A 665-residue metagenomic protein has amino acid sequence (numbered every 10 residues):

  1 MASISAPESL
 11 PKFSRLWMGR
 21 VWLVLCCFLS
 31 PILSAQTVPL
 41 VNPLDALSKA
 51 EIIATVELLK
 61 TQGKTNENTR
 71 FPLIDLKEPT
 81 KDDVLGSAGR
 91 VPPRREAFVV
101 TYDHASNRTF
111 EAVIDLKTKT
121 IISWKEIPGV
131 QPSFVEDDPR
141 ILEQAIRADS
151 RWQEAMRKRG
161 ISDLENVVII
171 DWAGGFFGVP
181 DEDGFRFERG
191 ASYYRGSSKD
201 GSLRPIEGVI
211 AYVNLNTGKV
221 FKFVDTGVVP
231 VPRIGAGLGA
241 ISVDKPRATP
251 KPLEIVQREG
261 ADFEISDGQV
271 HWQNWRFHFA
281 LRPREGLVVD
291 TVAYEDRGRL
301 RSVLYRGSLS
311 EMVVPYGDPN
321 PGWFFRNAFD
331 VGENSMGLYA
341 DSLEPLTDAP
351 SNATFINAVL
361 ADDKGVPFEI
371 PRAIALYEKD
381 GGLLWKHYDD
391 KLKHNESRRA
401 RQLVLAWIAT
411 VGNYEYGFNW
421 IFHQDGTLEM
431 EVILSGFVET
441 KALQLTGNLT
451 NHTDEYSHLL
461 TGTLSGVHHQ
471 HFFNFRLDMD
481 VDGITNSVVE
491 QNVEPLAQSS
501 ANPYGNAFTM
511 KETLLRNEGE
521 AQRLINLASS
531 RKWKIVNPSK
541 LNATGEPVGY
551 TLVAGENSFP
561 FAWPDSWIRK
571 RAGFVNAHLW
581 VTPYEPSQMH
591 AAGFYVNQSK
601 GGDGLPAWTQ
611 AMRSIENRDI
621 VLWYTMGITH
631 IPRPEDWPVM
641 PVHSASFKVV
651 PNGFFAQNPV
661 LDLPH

Functional and structural regions predicted by a protein language model:
M1-M18: N-terminal secretory signal peptides that target proteins for export/translocation
I4, E8, L23-C26, I114: Short stretches within intrinsically disordered, low-complexity N-terminal or propeptide regions
G19-I32: Bacterial N-terminal signal peptides
S34-T37: Boundary at the C-terminal end of the N-terminal hydrophobic targeting segment
P43-L85, V135-G178: Short, non-transmembrane alpha-helical segments in secretory-pathway proteins
N66-L116, D163-N214, Q273-W275, L405: Exposed beta-strand-loop-beta-strand "reactive/processing" segments of non-cytosolic proteins
L116-T118, K125-F134, R159, R195-L287 (+4 more regions): Extended effector regions of multi-domain proteins
